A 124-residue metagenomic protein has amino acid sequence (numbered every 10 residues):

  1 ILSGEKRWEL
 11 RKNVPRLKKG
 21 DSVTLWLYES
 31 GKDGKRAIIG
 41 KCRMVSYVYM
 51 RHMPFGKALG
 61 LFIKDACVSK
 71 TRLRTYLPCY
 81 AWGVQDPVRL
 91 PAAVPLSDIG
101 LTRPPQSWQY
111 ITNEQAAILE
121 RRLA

Functional and structural regions predicted by a protein language model:
I1-A124: Structured alpha/beta reader/binder surfaces that contact nucleic acids or chromatin modification marks
